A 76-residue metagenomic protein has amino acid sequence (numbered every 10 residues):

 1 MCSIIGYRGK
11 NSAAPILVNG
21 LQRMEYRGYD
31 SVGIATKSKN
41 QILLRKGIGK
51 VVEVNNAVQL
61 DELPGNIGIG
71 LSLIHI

Functional and structural regions predicted by a protein language model:
M1-G49: Extreme N-terminus nucleophile/cap motif
N40-N66: Structured interaction and signal-relay segments at domain junctions
I69: C-terminal active-site-proximal or functional interface alpha/beta core segments in diverse enzymes
I74-I76: Conserved small/polar residues in nucleotide/adenosyl-binding loops
